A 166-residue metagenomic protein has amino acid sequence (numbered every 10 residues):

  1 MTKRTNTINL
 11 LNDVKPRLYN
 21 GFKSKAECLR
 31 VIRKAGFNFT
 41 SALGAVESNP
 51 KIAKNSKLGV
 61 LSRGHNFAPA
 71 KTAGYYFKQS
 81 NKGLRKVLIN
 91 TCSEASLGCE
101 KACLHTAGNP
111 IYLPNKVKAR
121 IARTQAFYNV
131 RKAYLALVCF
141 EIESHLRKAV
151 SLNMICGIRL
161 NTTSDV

Functional and structural regions predicted by a protein language model:
M1-V166: Class I S-adenosyl-L-methionine
